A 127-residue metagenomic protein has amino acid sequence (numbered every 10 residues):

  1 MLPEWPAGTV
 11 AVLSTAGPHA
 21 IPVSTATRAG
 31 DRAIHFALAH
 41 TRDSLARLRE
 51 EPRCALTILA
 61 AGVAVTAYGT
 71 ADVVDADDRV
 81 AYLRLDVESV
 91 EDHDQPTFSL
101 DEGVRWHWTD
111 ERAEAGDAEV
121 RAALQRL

Functional and structural regions predicted by a protein language model:
L2-A39, T66-A67: Short beta-strand segments
P6, P52, V73, L124-L127: Generic secondary-structure transition motif, activating predominantly at the C-termini of alpha-helices
V12-A16, A39-L48, L124-L127: Short low-complexity stretches enriched in small and charged residues
D31-A33, R49, G69, R105: Alpha-helix boundary/interfacial micro-motifs
T41-F98: Short, structured beta-strand-loop surface elements
D75-L127: C-terminal edge-of-domain segments
